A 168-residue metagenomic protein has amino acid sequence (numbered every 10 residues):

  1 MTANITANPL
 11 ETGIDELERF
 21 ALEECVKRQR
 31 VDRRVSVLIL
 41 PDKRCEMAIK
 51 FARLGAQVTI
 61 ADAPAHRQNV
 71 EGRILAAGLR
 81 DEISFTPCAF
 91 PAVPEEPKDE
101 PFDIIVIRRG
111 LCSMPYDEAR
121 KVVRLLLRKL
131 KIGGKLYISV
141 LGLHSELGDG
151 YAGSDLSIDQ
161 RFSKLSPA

Functional and structural regions predicted by a protein language model:
M1-V37, D42-P97, K135-A168: Class I (Rossmann-like) S-adenosyl-L-methionine-dependent methyltransferase catalytic domain, capturing the SAM-binding
H66-V70, V106, V122: Amphipathic alpha-helical interface surfaces
E95-I105: A short acidic, Gly/Pro-enriched loop at the edge of an enzyme's catalytic core that lines a small-molecule cofactor
K98, E118-A119: Residues at alpha-helix caps and immediate loop-helix transition turns in enzyme cores, especially N- and C-cap
D103-E118: A short SAM/SAH-binding and catalytic strip from SAM-dependent methyltransferases
R120-I132: A short glycine-rich, Lys/Arg-flanked "PGG" loop and its adjoining helix->strand segment in the class I
